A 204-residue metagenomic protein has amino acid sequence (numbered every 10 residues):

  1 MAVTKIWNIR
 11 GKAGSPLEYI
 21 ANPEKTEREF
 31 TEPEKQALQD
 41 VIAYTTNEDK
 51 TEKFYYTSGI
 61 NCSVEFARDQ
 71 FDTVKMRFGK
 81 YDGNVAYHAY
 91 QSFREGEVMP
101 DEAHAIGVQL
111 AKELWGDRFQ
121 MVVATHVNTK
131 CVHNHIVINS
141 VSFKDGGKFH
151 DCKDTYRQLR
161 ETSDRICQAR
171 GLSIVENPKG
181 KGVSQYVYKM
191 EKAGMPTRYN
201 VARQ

Functional and structural regions predicted by a protein language model:
M1-Q204: N-terminal nicking endonuclease/strand-transfer module with a His-rich metal-binding environment and a catalytic Tyr
